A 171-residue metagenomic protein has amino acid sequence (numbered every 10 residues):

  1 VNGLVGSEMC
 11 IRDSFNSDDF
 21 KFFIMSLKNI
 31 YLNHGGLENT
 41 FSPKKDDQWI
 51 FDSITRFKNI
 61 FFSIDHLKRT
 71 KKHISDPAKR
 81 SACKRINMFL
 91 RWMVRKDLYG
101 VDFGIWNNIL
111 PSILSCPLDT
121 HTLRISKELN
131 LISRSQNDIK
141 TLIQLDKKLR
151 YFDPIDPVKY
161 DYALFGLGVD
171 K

Functional and structural regions predicted by a protein language model:
V1-G6, C10-I11: Single conserved hydrophobic/aromatic residue that forms the stacking wall/gate of nucleotide- or nucleobase-binding
S7, F15-N29, T122: Non-catalytic DNA-binding core/recognition domains of DNA-processing enzymes
F20, I24, H34-K171: C-terminal accessory module of base-excision DNA glycosylases/AP lyases that mediates lesion recognition and DNA
